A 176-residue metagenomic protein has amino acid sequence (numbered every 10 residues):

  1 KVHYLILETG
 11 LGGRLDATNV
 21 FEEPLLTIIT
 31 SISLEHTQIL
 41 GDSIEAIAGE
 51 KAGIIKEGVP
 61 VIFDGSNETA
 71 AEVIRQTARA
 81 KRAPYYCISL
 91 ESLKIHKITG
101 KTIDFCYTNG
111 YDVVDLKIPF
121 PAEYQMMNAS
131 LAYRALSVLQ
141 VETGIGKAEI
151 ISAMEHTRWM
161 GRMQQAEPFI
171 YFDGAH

Functional and structural regions predicted by a protein language model:
V2-I39, A71-D115: Extended acidic/charged loop-beta regions that coordinate divalent cations and stabilize anionic phosphate/carboxylate
H3-L7, D16-I28, I32-T37, A46 (+1 more regions): Nucleotide phosphate-binding/pyrophosphate-handling subdomain across enzymes that bind or process nucleotide phosphates
P24, E57-V59: Short glycine-dipeptide loop
G41-G49: Nucleotide-sugar donor phosphate/pyrophosphate-binding loop at the beta->alpha transition of glycosyltransferases
A48-K56: Membrane-proximal helix-turn-helix segments that form the acceptor-binding/catalytic region of lipid-linked
P60-G65: Short internal beta-strands
S66-E68, A122: Active-site glycine/GP-rich loop and adjacent strand/helix microenvironment that borders small-molecule binding pockets
